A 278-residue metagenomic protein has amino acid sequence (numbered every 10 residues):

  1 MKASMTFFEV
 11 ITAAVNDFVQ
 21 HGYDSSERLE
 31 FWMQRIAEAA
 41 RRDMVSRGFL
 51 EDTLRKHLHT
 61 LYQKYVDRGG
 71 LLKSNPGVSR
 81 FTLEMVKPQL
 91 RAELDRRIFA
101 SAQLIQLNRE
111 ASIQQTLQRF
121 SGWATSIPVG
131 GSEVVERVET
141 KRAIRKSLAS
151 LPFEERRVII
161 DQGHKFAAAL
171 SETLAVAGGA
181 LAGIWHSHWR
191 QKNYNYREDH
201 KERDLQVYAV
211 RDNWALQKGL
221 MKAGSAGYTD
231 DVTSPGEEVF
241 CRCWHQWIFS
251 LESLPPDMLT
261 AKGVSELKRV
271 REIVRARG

Functional and structural regions predicted by a protein language model:
M1-V158, Q162-A167, D230-T233, W247-G278: N-terminal leader/targeting and assembly helices and adjacent pre-domain segments
A149-P256: Acidic, glycine-rich two-metal-ion catalytic cores of nucleic acid-processing enzymes
